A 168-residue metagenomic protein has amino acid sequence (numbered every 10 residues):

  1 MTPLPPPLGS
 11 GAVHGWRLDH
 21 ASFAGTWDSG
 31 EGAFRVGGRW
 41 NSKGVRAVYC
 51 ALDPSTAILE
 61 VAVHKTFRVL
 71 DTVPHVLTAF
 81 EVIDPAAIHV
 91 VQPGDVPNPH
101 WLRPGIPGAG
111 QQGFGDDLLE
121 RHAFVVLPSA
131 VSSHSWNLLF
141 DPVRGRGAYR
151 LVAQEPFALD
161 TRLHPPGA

Functional and structural regions predicted by a protein language model:
T2-S29, L70-A168: Active-site and NAD+-binding cores of ADP-ribose-processing enzymes
A12, R17-S42, V48, V63: NAD-dependent ADP-ribosyltransferases
S42-Q92: Short, well-structured hydrophobic secondary-structure segments
